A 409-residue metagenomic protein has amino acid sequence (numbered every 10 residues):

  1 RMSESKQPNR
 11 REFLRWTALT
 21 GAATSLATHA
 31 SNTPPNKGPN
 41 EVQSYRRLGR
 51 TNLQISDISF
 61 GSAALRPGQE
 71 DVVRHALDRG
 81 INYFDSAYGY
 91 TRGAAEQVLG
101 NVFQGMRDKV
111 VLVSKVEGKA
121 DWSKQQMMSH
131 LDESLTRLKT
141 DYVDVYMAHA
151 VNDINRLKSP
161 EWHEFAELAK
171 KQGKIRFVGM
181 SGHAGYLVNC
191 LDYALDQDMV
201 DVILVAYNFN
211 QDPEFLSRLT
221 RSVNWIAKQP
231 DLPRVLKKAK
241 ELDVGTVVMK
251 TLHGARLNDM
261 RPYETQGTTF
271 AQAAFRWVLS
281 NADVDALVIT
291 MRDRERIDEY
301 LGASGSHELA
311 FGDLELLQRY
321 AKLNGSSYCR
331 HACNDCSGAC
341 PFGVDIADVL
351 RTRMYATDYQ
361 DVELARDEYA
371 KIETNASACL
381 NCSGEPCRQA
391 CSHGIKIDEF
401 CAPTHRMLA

Functional and structural regions predicted by a protein language model:
S3-G21: N-terminal secretory signal peptides and thylakoid transit peptides that target proteins across membranes
A27-I58: C-terminal segment of N-terminal export signals and the immediately downstream linker at the start of the mature
L48, F60, F84, L99 (+8 more regions): Conserved, mostly hydrophobic/aromatic
R66-A76, S123-R137, G185-A194, F270-F275: Short, acidic/polar
A76-D78, G100-R107, L135-K139, A194-D198 (+1 more regions): Acidic (Asp/Glu)-rich catalytic clusters
L138-I154: Active-site groove signature of glycoside hydrolases
V151-V344, D348-R351, D358-K371, E399: Beta/alpha (TIM)-barrel catalytic core signal, keyed to glycine-rich beta->alpha loops juxtaposed to Asp/Glu that bind
S327-G343, A376-H393: Local cysteine-cluster metal-coordination motifs and their immediate loop/turn environment, predominantly Fe-S cluster
